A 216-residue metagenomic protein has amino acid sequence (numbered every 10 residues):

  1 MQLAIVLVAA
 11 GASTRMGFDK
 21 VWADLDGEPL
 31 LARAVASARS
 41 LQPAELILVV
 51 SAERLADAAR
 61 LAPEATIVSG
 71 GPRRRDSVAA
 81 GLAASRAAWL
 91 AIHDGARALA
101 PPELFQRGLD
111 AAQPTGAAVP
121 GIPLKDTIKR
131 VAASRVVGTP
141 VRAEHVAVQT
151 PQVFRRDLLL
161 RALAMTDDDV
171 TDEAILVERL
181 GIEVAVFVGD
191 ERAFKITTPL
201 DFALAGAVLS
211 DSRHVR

Functional and structural regions predicted by a protein language model:
M1-A4, D172-A174, E191, P199-R216: SAM-dependent methyltransferases
M1-E53: N-terminal glycine-rich phosphate-binding loop and ensuing alpha1 helix
I5-L7, L48, I92, A117-P120: Structural beta-sheet core signal
L7, L31, G81, H93-D94 (+3 more regions): Residue-level signal for inorganic ion chemistry
L31-A88, T166: Conserved N-terminal catalytic core of the sugar/cofactor nucleotidyltransferase
Q42-I47, G116-A117, R192-A193: Short active-site oxyanion
A58, L99-F187, R216: Conserved core of the sugar-phosphate nucleotidyltransferase
A87-R97: Short beta-strand-to-loop acidic/aromatic patch adjacent to the donor-nucleotide binding site
